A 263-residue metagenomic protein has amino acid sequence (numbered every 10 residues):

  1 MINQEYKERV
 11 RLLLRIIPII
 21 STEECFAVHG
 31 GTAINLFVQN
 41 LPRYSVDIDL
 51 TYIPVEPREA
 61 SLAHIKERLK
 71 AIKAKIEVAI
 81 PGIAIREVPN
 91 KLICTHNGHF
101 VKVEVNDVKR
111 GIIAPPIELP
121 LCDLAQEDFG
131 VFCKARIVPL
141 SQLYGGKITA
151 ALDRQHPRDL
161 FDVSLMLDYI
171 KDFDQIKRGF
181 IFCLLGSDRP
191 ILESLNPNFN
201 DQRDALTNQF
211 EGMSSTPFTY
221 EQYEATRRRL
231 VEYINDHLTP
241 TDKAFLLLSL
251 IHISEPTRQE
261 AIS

Functional and structural regions predicted by a protein language model:
M1-A27, E67-K75: Helical scaffold of the NTase/Pol beta-like nucleotidyltransferase catalytic core
Q4, R11-P18, V88-P89, I93-E224 (+1 more regions): Catalytic cores of NTP-dependent nucleotidyl/adenyl transfer enzymes across multiple folds
Q4-K7, Y52-V88: Metal-dependent nucleotidyltransferase catalytic core
I20-I48, Y52-P54: Active-site nucleotide-donor binding segment shared across nucleotidyl transfer reactions
V38-N40, P81-A84, P89-C94: Catalytic micro-motifs at enzyme active sites that drive phosphoryl/nucleotidyl and oxygen chemistry
I83-N90, L165, A244-L248: Short glycine-rich, low-complexity/disordered patches
Y233-S249: Non-catalytic peripheral regions of nucleotide-handling enzymes
I251-I262: Single conserved hydrophobic/aromatic residue that forms the stacking wall/gate of nucleotide- or nucleobase-binding
